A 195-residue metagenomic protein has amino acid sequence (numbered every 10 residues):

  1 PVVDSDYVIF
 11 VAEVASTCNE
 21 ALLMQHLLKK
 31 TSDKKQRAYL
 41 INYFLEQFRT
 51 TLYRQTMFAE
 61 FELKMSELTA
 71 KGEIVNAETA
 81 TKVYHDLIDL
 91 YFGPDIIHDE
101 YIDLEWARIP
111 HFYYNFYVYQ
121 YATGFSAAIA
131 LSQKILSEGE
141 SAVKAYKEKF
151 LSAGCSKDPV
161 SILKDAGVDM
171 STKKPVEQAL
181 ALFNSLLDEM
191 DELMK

Functional and structural regions predicted by a protein language model:
P1-V3: Catalytic Zn2+-binding segment of zinc metalloproteases
S5-V8, K147-K149: Conserved short loop/turn motifs at secondary-structure junctions
D6-Q36, F44-E46, T50, G124: Post-HExxH zinc-binding segment in Zn-dependent metallohydrolases
C18-A21, K29, K34, Q55 (+2 more regions): C-terminal, non-catalytic "cap/extension" segments appended to globular domains
L45-T51, T56, K64: Long, K/E/R/D-enriched contiguous segments that form extended
